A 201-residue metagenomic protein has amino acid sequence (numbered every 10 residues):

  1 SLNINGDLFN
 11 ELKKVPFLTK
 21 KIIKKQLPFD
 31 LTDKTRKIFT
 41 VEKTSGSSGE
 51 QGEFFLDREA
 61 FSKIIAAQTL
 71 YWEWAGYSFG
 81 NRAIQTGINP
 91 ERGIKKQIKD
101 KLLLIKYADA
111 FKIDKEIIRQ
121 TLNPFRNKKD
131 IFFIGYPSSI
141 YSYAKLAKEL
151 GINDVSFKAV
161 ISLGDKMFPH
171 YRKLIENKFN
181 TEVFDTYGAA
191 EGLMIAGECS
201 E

Functional and structural regions predicted by a protein language model:
S1-K43, G49-N81, N89, L122-I134 (+3 more regions): Nucleotide 5′-phosphate-binding alpha/beta core
T19-K21, R92-I94, S142: Short active-site-adjacent helix-start/loop capping segments
T69, E73-K112: Conserved AMP-binding loop of ANL adenylate-forming enzymes
D100-E201: Active-site glycine/GP-rich loop and adjacent strand/helix microenvironment that borders small-molecule binding pockets
